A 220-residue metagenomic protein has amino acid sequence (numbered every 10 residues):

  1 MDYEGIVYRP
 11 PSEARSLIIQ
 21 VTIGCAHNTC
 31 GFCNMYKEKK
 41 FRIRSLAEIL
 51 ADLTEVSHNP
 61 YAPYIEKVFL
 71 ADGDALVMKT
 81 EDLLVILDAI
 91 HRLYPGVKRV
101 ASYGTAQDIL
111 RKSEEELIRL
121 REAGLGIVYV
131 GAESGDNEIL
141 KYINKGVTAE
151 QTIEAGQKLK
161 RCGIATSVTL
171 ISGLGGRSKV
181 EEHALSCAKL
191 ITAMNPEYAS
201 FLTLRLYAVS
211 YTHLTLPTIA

Functional and structural regions predicted by a protein language model:
I6-A51: Canonical Radical SAM [4Fe-4S] cluster-binding loop centered on the CxxxCxxC motif and its immediate flanking residues
T29, N34, G124, G163 (+1 more regions): Conserved functional loop/turn residues at catalytic and ligand-binding sites
F41-R44, E48, M78, D82 (+2 more regions): Alpha-helix N-cap and loop-to-helix initiation/capping positions
A47-Y61: Short microdomains enriched in Cys/His and/or Lys/Arg
H58-R161: Conserved SAM/AdoMet-binding glycine-rich loop
A75, Q107, G135, G173-G175 (+2 more regions): Residue-level marker for beta-strand->alpha-helix junctions and adjacent short loops that shape enzyme
I127, E150-S210: Conserved C-terminal portion of the radical SAM core fold that forms the substrate/S-adenosylmethionine-binding
T212-T218: Conserved small/polar residues in nucleotide/adenosyl-binding loops
